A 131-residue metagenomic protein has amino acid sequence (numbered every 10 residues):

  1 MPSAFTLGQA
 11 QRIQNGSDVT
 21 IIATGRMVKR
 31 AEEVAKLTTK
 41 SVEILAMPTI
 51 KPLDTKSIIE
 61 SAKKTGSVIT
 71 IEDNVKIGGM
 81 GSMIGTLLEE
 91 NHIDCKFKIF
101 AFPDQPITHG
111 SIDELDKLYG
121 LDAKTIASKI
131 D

Functional and structural regions predicted by a protein language model:
M1-D131: Thiamine diphosphate
